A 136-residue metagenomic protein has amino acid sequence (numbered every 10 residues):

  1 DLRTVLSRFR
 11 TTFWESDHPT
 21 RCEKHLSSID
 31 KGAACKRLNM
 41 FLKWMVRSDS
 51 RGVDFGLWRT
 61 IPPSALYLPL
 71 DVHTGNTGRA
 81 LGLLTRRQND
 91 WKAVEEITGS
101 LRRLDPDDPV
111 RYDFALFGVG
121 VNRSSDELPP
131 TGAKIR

Functional and structural regions predicted by a protein language model:
D1-R136: HhH-family (HhH-GPD) DNA N-glycosylase catalytic core used in base-excision repair
